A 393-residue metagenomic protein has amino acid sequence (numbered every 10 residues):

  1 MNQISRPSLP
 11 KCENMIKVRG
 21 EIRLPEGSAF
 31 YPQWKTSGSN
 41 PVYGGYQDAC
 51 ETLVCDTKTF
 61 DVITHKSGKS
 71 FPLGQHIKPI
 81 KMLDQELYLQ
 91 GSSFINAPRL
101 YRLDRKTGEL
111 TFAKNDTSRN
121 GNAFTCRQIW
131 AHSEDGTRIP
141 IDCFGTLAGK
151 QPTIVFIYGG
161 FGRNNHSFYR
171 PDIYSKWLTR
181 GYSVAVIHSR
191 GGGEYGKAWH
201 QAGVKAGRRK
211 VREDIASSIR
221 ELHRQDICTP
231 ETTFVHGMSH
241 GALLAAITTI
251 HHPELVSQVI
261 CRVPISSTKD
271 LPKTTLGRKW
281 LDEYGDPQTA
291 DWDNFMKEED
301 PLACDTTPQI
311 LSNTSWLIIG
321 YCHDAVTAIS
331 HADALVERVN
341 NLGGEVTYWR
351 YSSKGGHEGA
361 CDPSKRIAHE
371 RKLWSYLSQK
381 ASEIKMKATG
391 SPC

Functional and structural regions predicted by a protein language model:
I4-P10, M15-G38, V42-E51, T59-L147 (+4 more regions): Non-catalytic accessory segments flanking enzyme active sites
Q47-A49, T59, F94-I95, G136 (+8 more regions): Short, glycine-/Ser/Thr-/acidic-enriched flexible segments
C50, A97-P98, K150-P152, P230 (+1 more regions): Short secondary-structure junction motifs
Y101, I129, V155, A185 (+3 more regions): Hydrophobic/aromatic beta-strand patches that form the interior of the parallel beta-sheet core in alpha/beta enzyme
E109, S183, E345-Y348: Conserved beta-strand segments of alpha/beta enzyme cores
K114-M238, L271-K273: Cap/lid segment of the alpha/beta-hydrolase catalytic domain
S189-C393: Active-site-proximal cap/loop segments of hydrolase catalytic domains
